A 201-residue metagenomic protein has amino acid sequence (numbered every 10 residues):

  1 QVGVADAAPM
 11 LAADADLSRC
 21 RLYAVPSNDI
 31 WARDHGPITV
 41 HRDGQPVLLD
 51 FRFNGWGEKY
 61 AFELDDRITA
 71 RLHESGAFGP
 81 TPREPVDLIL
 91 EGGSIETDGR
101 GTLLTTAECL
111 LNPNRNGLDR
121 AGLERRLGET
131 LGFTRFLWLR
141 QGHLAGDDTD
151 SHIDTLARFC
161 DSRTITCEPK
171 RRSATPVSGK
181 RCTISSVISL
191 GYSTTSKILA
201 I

Functional and structural regions predicted by a protein language model:
Q1-I201: The feature marks the mature, well-folded catalytic cores of soluble enzymes
